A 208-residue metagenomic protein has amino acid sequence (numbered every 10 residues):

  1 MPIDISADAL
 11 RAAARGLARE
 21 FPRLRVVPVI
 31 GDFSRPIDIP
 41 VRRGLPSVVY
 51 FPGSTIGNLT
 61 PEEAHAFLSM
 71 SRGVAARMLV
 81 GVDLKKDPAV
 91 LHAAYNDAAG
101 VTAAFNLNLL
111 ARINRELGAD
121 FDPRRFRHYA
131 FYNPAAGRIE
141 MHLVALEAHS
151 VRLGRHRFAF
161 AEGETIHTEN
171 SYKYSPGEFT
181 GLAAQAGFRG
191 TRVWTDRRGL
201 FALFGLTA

Functional and structural regions predicted by a protein language model:
M1-R35: Class I SAM-dependent methyltransferase SAM/SAH-binding core
P36-G44: Short amphipathic alpha-helix with an adjacent loop that forms part of the alpha/beta core around
Y50-F51: A conserved beta-strand element that flanks and buttresses the S-adenosyl-L-methionine
G57-A75: A short, conserved alpha-helix within the catalytic core of class I
G73-P88: Conserved beta-strand signature within the Rossmann-like core of class I S-adenosyl-L-methionine
H92-P176, T180-A186: Substrate-binding/catalytic lobe of Class I Rossmann-like enzymes that use SAM or dcSAM, i.e., the mid-to-C-terminal
L143-A145, D196-A208: Core SAM-dependent methyltransferase catalytic element
R189-V193: A short linear hydrophobic-aromatic micro-motif
